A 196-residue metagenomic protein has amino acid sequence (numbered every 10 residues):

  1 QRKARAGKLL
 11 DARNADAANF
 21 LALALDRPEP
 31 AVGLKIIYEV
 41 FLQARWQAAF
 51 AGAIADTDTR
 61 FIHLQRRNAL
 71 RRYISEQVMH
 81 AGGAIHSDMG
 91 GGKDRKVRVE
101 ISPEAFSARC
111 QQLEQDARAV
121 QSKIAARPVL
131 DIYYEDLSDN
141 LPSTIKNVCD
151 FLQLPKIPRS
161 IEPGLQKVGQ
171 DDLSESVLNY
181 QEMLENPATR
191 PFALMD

Functional and structural regions predicted by a protein language model:
Q1, D94-K96, A105, Q121-M195: The conserved 3'-phosphoadenosine-5'-phosphosulfate
Q1-R27, K167-S176: PAPS-dependent sulfotransferase catalytic core
R5-N14, V40-A44, D136-N140: Acidic-and-aromatic substrate-binding clefts and catalytic sites of carbohydrate-active enzymes
K8-N19, L23-L25, G90-P103, V129-I132 (+1 more regions): Short flexible/disordered coil segments
L23-P30, I54-T57: Flexible, charged surface loops at secondary-structure boundaries
A31-I36: Conserved two-lobed SF2 helicase motor
I37-D131, P142-I157: PAPS-dependent sulfotransferase catalytic domain
